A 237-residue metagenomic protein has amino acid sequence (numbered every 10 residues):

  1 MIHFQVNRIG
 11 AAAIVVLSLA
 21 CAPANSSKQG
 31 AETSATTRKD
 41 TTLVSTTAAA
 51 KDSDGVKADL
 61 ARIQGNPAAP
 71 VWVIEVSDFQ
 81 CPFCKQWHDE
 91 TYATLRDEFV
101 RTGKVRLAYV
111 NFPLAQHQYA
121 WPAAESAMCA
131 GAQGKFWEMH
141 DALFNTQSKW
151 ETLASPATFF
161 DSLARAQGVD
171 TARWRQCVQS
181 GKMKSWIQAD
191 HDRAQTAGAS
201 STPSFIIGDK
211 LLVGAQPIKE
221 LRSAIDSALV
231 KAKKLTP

Functional and structural regions predicted by a protein language model:
I2-V6, A22-D40, V76, Y92 (+1 more regions): C-terminal cap of thioredoxin/glutaredoxin-like
N7-V15: Sec-dependent N-terminal signal peptides
V15, T102, T196-A199: Alpha-helix termination/capping residues and helix-transition junctions
L17-A20: C-terminal motif of bacterial Sec signal peptides marking the signal peptidase cleavage site
G30-D59: Post-signal peptide N-terminal segment of mature Sec-exported envelope proteins
S53-V71, F99: A short beta-strand-turn-helix
A69, I74-R165, K231-P237: Structural alpha/beta surface segment adjacent to cysteine/selenocysteine redox centers across thiol/disulfide enzymes
